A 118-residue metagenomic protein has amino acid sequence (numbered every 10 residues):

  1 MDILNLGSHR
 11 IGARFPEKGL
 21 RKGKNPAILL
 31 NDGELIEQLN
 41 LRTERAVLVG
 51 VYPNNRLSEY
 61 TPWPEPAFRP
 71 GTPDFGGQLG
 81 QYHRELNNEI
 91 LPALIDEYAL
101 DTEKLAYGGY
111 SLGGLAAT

Functional and structural regions predicted by a protein language model:
M1-T118: Non-catalytic cap/lid and distal C-terminal segments of serine-dependent acyl enzymes
